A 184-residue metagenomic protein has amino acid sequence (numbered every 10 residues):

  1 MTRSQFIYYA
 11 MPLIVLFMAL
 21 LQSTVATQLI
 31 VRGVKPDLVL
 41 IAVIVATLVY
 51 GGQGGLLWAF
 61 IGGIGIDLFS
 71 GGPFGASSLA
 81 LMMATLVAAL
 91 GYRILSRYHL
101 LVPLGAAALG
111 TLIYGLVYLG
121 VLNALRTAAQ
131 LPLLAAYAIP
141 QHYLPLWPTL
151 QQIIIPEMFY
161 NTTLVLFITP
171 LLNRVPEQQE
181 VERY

Functional and structural regions predicted by a protein language model:
M1-Y184: Terminal, non-globular segments
